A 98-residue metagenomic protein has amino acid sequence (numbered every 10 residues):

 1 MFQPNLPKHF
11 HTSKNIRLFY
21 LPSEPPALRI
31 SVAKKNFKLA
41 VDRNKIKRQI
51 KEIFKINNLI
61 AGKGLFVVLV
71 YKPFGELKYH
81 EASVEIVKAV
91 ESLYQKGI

Functional and structural regions predicted by a protein language model:
M1-I98: Positively charged, solvent-exposed patches that mediate nucleic-acid binding
